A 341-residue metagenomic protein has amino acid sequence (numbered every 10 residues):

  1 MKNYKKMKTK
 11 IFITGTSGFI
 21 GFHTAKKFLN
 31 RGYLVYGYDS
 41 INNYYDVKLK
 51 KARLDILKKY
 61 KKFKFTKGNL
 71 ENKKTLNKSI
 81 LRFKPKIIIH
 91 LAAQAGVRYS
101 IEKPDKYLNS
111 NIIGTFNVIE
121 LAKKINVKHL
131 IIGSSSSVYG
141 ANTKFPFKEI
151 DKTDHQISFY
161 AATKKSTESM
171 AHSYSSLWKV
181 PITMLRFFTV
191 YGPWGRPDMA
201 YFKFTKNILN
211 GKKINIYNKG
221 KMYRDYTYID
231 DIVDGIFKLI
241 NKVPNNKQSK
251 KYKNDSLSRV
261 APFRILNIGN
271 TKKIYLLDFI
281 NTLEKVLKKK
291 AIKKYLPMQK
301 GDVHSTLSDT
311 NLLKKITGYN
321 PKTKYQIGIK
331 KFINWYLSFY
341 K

Functional and structural regions predicted by a protein language model:
M1-V190, T323, W335-F339: N-terminal Rossmann-like NAD(P)+-binding domain of SDR-like oxidoreductases, especially those catalyzing
K2-Y4, K27-N30, G68, K206-K341: C-terminal substrate-binding subdomain of Rossmann-fold SDR/epimerase-dehydratase oxidoreductases
V47, K51-L54, E168, F202 (+3 more regions): Short, surface-exposed alpha-helical segments at coil->helix boundaries
T75, K106, I113, K152 (+5 more regions): Residue-level recognition of oxygen-bearing side chains
I131, V138-K144, K179, G195 (+3 more regions): Proline-centered turn/helix-capping motifs that create local helix->coil transitions or kinks
F145-P146, P197-T205: A glycine/serine/threonine-rich, flexible loop-to-helix segment that serves as the NAD(P) cofactor-binding "lid"
S166, M170, Y174, F204 (+2 more regions): Hydrophobic alpha-helix immediately C-terminal to the catalytic Tyr-X-X-X-Lys motif of short-chain
T189, P193, M222-R224: Heptad-repeat alpha-helical coiled-coil signaling segments
